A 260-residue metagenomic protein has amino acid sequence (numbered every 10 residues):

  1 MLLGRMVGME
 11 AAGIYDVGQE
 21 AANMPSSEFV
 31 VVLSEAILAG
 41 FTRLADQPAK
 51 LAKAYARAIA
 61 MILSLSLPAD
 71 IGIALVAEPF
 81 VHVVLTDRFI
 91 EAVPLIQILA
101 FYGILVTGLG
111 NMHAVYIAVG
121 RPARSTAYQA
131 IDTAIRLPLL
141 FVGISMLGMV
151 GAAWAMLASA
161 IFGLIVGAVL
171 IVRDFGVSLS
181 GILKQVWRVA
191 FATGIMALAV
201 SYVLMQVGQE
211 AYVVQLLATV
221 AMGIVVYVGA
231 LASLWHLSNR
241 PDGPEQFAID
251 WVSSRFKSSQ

Functional and structural regions predicted by a protein language model:
M1-M24, A39-R43, E78-R88, M205 (+1 more regions): Helix-terminus/linker motif at the lipid-water interface of multi-pass membrane proteins
M6-M9, L44-A45, A118-V119, M146: Helix-loop interface residues and adjacent transmembrane-helix termini in multi-pass membrane transporters, primarily
G18, A22-S66, H113-A118: Helix-loop junctions and terminal segments of transmembrane helices in multi-pass membrane transport/translocation
Q19, S34, P94-G120, R124-R173 (+2 more regions): Short runs within selected transmembrane alpha-helices of multi-pass transporters and secretion channels
A52-T107, L137-V142, G194, L198: Alpha-helical transmembrane segments of multi-pass membrane transport and lipid-handling proteins
E91-L95, A152, G181, Q185 (+3 more regions): Residue-level signature of transmembrane alpha-helical entry/exit and packing/kink sites in multi-pass membrane
A130-R136, W187-S201: Hydrophobic membrane-spanning alpha-helices of multi-pass integral membrane proteins
V177-L179, S201-Q260: Membrane-proximal transmembrane or re-entrant/amphipathic helices at the cytosolic face
